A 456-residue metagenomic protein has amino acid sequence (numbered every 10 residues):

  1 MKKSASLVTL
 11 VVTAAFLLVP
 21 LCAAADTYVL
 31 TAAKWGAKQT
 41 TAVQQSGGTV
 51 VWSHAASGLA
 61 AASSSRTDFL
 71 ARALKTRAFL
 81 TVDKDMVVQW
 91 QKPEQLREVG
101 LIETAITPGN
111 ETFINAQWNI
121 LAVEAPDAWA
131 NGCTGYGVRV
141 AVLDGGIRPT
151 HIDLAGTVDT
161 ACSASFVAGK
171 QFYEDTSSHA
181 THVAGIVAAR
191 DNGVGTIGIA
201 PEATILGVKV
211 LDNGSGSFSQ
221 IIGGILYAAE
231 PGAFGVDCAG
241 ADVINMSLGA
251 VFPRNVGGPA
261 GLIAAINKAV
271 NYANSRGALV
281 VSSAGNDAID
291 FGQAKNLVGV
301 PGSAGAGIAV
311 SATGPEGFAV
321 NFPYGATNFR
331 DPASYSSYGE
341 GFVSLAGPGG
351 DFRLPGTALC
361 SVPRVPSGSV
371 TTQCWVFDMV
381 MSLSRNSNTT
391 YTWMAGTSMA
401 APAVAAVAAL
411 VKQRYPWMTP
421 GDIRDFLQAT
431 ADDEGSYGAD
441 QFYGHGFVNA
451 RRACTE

Functional and structural regions predicted by a protein language model:
M1-V11: Bacterial N-terminal signal peptides that target proteins for export
T9-P20: Bacterial N-terminal signal peptides
C22-G100, D127, Y136: Inhibitory N-terminal propeptides of secreted protease zymogens
Y28-L30, V51-W52, A60-A61, D83 (+13 more regions): Structural recognition of the beta-strand scaffold that forms the well-ordered cores of secreted hydrolase catalytic
K38, A130, T134-Y136, R190 (+7 more regions): Substrate-binding/access-modulating region of protease and related hydrolase catalytic domains
R77-R139, I152-D153, Y324-G325: Protease zymogen maturation seam
A116, P126-C162, K170-I221, V236-V243 (+7 more regions): Subtilisin-like serine protease catalytic core
D144, I152, G299-Q413, W417 (+1 more regions): Extracellular S/T/G-rich loop segment that most often corresponds to the catalytic His/Ser-adjacent loop
